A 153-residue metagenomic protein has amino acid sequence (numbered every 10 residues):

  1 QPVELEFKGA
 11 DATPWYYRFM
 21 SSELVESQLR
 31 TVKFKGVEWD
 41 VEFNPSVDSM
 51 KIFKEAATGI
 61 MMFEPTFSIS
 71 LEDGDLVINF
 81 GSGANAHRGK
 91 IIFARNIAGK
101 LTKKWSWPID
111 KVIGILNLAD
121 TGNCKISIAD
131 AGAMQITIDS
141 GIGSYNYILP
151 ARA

Functional and structural regions predicted by a protein language model:
Q1-R18, W39-A153: DNA polymerase processivity clamps
M20-L29, K33: Short, well-ordered, aromatic-rich surface patches in folded extracellular/luminal domains
